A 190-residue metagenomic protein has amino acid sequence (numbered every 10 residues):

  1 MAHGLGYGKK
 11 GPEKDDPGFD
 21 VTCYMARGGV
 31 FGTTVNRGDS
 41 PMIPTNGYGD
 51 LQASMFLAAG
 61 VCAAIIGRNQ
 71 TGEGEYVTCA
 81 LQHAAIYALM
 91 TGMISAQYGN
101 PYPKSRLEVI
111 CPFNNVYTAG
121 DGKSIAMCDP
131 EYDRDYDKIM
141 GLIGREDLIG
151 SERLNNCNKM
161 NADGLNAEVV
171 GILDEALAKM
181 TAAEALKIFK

Functional and structural regions predicted by a protein language model:
M1-D129, K138: Active-site-adjacent "lid/gating" segments in soluble enzymes
F113-K190: Aromatic-enriched alpha-helical interface/lid elements that frame and gate functional surfaces
